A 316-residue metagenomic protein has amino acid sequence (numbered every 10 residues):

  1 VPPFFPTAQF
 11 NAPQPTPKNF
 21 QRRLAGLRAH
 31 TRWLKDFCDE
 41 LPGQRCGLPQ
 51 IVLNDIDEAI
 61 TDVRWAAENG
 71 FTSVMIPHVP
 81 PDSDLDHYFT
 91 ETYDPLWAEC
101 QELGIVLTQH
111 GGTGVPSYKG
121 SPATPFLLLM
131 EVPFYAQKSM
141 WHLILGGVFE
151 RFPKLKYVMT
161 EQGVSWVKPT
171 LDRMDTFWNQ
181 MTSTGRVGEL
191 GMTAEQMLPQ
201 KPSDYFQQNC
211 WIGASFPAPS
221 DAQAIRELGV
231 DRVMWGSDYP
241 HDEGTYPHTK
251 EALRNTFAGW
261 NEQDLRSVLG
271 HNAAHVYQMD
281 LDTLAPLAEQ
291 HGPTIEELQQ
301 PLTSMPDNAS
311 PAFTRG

Functional and structural regions predicted by a protein language model:
V1-S139, L143-G146: Active-site gating/metal-coordination segments in enzymes
N11-P13, K119-P122, P169-R173, N179 (+2 more regions): Short aromatic-enriched loop/helix-cap "lid" or pocket-rim segments at secondary-structure transitions that line
R32-E40, T61-W65, G146-G147, L155 (+4 more regions): Mid-to-C-terminal alpha-helical segments outside catalytic/metal-binding sites
K35-C38, P42-P49, A194-W211, Q290: Mobile, glycine- and charge-enriched loop segments and immediately flanking short secondary-structure elements within
L48-P49, M75, H110, V158-T160 (+2 more regions): Active-site neighborhood of phospho(di)ester-bond hydrolases with catalytic His/Asp-centered motifs
N69-S73, Q101-V106, T124-L128, F152-L155 (+2 more regions): Glycine-enriched alpha-helix->loop->beta-strand junction motifs that scaffold or abut catalytic
L107, G111-V115, L145-G147, P153-Q207: Aromatic-lined glycan-binding groove of carbohydrate-active enzymes
A136-W141, E189-E195, G213-A218: A general structural motif
